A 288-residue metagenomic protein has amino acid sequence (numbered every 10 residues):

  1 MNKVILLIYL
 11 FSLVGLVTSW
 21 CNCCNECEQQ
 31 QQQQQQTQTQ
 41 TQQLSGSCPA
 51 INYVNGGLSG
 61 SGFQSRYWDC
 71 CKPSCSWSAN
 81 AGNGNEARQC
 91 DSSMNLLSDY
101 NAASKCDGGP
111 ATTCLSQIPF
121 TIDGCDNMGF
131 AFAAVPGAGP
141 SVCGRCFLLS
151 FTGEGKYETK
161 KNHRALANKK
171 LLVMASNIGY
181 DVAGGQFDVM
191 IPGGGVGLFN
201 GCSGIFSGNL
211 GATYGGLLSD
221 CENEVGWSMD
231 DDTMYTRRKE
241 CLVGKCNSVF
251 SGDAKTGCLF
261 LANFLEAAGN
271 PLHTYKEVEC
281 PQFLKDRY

Functional and structural regions predicted by a protein language model:
K3, I8, T18-Y288: Mature exported/compartmentalized surface modules and terminal targeting/interaction regions
V14-L16: N-terminal signal peptide c-region/cleavage motif recognized by signal peptidases
